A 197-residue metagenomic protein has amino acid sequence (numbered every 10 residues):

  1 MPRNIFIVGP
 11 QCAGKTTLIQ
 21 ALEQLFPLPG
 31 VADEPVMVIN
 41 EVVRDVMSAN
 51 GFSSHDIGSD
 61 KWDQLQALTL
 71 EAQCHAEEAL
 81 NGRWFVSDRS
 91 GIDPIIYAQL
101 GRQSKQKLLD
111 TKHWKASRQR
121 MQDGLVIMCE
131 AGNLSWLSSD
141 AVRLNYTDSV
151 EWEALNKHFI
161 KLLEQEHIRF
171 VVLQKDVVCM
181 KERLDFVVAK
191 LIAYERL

Functional and structural regions predicted by a protein language model:
I7: Hydrophobic anchor at the beta1->P-loop junction of P-loop NTPases
Q11: The conserved Walker
K15: Conserved lysine of the Walker
L18-I19: Post-Walker A alpha-helix
Q24-A72: Conserved substrate/cofactor phosphate-moiety recognition/catalytic segment in nucleotide-dependent phosphotransferases
G51-L100, K105: Conserved nucleotide-sensing/catalytic segment adjacent to the nucleotide-binding pocket in NTP-handling enzymes
R102-C179: A glycine- and Lys/Arg-enriched "phosphate-lid" helix/loop adjacent to the NTP-binding pocket of small-molecule kinases
E164, I168-V172, K181-L197: C-terminal accessory "lid"/substrate-recognition subdomains
